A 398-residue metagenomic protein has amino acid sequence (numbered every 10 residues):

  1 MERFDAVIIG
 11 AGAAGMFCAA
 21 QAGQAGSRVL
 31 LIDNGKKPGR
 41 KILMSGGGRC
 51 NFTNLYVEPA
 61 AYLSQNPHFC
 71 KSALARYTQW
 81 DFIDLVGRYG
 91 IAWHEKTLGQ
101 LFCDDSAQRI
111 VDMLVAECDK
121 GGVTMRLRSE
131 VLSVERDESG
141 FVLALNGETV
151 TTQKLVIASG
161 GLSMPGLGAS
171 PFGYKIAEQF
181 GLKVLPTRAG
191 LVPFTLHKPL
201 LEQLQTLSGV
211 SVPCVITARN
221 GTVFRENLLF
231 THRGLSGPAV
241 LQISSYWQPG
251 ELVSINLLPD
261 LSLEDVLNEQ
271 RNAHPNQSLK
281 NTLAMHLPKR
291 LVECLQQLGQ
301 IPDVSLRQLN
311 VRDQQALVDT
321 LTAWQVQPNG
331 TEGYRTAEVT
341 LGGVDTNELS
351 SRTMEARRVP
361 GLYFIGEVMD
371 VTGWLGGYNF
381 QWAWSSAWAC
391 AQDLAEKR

Functional and structural regions predicted by a protein language model:
E2-F4, L145-K154, V223-R225: Core beta-strand elements of the Rossmann-like FAD/NAD(P) dinucleotide-binding domain in flavoenzyme oxidoreductases
F4-L31, C390-A395: N-terminal Rossmann-like FAD-binding beta1-loop-alpha1 element of flavoenzymes
V7-I9, V131, V150-G166, A177-E178 (+1 more regions): Short hydrophobic core segments
G23-G47: Glycine-rich FAD pyrophosphate-binding loop
K36-P38, L43-M44, F52-P59, A92 (+2 more regions): An anion/pyrophosphate-binding glycine-rich loop and adjacent beta-alpha core in soluble alpha-beta enzymes
R49-E95: Glycine-rich active-site loop/strand segments that organize a redox cofactor
L127, E293-T372: A glycine-rich dinucleotide-binding beta-alpha-beta segment and adjacent secondary-structure elements that constitute
L127-G140: A conserved short coil-to-beta-strand element within the FAD-binding core of flavoproteins
